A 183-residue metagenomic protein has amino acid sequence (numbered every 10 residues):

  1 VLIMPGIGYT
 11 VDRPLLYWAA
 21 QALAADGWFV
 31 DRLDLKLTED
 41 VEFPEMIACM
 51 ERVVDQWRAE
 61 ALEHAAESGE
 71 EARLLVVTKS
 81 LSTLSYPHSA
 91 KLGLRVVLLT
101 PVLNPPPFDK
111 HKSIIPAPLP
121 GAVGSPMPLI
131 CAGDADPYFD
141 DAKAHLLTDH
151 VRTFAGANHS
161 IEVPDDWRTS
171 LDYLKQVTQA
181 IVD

Functional and structural regions predicted by a protein language model:
V1-E71, V163: Serine-hydrolase catalytic machinery in alpha/beta-hydrolase-like enzymes
I7, L35, V97-P106, G133-A135: Active-site nucleophile loop of the alpha/beta-hydrolase fold
V54-M127: Primarily recognizes the serine-hydrolase "nucleophile elbow" in alpha/beta-hydrolase and SGNH/GDSL folds
P107, P137-K143: Conserved alpha/beta-hydrolase "acid-adjacent" motif
G124, I130-A132, D136: Short beta-strand/loop motif that positions the catalytic acidic residue of the alpha/beta-hydrolase fold
D134-F139, H159-S160: Acidic catalytic loop of the alpha/beta-hydrolase fold
A157-Y173: Catalytic histidine-centered segment of alpha/beta-hydrolase-like enzymes
